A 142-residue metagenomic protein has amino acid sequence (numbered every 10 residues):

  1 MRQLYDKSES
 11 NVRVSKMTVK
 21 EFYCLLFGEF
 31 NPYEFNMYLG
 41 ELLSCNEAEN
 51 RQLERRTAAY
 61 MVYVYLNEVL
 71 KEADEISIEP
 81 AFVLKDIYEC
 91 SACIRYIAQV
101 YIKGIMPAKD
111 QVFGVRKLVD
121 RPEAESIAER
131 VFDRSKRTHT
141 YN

Functional and structural regions predicted by a protein language model:
M1-T57, V62-C93, P107-V119, R130-N142: Feature responds to low-complexity, polar/acidic, surface-exposed segments characteristic of secreted/exported proteins
I97: Catalytic cores of secreted/periplasmic or lumenal enzymes
G104: Glycine-centered, phosphate/nucleic-acid-interacting loop/turn motifs that mediate DNA/RNA or nucleotide
